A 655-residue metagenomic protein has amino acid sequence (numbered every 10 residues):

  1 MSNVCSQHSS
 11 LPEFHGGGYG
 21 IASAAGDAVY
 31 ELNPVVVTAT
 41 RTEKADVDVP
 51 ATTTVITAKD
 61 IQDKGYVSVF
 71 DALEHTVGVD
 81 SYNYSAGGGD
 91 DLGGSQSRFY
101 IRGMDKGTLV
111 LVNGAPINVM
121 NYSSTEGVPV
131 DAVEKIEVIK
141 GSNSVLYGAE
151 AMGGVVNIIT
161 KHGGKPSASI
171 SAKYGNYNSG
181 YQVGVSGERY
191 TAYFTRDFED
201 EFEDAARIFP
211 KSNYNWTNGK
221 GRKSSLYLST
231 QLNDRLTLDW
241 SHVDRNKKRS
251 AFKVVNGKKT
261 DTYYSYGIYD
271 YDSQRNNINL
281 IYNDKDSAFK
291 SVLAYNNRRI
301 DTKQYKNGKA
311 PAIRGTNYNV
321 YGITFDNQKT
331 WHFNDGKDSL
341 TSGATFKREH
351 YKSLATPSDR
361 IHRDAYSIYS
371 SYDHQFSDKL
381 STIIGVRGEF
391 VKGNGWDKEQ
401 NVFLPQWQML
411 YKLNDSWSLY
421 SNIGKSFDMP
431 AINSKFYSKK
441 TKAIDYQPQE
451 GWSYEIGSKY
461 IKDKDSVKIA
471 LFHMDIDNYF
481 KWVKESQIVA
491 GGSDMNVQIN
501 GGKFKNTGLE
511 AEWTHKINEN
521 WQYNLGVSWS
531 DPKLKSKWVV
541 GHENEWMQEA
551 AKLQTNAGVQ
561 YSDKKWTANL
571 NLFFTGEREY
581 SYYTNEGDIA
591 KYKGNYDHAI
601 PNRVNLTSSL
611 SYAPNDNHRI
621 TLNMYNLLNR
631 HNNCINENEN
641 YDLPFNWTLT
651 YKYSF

Functional and structural regions predicted by a protein language model:
A24, L32-K64: N-terminal periplasmic "start-of-domain" segments of outer-membrane beta-barrel proteins
F70-A115: Extracytoplasmic beta-strand/coil segments of soluble accessory domains associated with Gram-negative outer-membrane
A115-K140: Short acidic/polar hinge/loop motifs at secondary-structure boundaries that mediate gating or recognition
N157, K165-P166, S179-Y271: Periplasmic-side early beta-strands and strand-to-turn transitions of outer-membrane beta-barrels
N233, K337, T345, R360-I476 (+6 more regions): Structural signature of Gram-negative outer-membrane beta-barrels, strongest in the C-terminal barrel of TonB-dependent
K285-Q304, K412, S418-Y420, P448-T507 (+3 more regions): Membrane-embedded beta-barrel scaffold of Gram-negative outer-membrane proteins
K329, S377, H473, I499-E586 (+3 more regions): Gram-negative outer-membrane beta-barrel transporters
G457-K459, D642-F655: Outer-membrane beta-barrel "beta-signal"
